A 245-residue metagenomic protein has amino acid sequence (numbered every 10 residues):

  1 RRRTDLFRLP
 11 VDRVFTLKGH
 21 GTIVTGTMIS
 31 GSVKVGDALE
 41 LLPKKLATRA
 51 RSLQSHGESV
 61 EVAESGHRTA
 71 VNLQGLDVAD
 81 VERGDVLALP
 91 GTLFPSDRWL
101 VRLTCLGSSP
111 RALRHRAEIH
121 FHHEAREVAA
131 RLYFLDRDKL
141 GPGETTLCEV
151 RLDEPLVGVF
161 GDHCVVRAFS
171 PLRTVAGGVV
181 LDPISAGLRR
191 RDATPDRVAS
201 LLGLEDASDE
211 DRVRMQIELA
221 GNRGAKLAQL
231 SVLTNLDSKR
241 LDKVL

Functional and structural regions predicted by a protein language model:
R1, L76-L245: C-terminal effector modules of nucleic-acid-centric enzymes and ribosome-associated factors
R1-S109: Conserved catalytic-core segments of large NTP-driven translation/proteostasis enzymes
